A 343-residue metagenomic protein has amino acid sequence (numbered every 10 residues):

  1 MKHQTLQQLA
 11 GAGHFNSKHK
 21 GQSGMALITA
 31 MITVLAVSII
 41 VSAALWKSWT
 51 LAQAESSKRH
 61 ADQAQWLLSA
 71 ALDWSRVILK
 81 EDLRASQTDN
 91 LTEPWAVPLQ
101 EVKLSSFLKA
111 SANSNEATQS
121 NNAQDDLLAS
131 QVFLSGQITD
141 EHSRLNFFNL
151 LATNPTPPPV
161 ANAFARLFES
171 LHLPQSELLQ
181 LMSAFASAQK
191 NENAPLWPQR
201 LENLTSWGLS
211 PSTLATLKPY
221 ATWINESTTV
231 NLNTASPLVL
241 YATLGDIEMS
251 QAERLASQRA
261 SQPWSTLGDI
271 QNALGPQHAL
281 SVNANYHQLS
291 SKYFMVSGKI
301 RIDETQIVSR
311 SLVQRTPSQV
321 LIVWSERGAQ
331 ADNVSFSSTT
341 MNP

Functional and structural regions predicted by a protein language model:
K2-L9, M25-L35, I39-P343: Compositionally biased linear targeting/interaction segments
G11-G13, G21: Residue-identity detector for glycine
